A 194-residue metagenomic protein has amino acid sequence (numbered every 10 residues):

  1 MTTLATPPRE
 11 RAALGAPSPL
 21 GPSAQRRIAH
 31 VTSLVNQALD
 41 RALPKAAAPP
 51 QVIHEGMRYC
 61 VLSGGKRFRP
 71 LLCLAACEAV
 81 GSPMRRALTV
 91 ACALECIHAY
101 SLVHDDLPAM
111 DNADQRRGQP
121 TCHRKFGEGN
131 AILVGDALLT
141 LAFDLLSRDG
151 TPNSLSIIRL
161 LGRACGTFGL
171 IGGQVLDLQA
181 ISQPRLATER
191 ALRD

Functional and structural regions predicted by a protein language model:
M1-L43: N-terminal amphipathic/basic leader segments beginning at the initiator methionine
A29-L34, L43-D194: Mg2+-dependent prenyl diphosphate-binding active-site environment of isoprenoid biosynthetic enzymes
